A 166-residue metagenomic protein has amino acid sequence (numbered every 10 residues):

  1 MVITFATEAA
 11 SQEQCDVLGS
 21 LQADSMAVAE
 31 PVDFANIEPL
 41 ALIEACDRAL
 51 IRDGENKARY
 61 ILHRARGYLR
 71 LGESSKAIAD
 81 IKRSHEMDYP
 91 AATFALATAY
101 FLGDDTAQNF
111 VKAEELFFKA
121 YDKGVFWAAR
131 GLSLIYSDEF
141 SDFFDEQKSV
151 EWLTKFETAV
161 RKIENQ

Functional and structural regions predicted by a protein language model:
I3-L50: N-terminal leader/linker segments that initiate helical-solenoid repeat arrays
Q12, D16-G19, L62, F94 (+1 more regions): TPR/TPR-like alpha-solenoid signature
Q14, S137-Q166: Terminal, low-structured helical/coil segments at or just beyond the last alpha-helical repeat
R52-K57, M87-P90, L102-D104, K123-F126 (+3 more regions): Short helix-capping/linker turns of helical repeat alpha-solenoids
H63-Y68, T93-L102, G131-D138: Hydrophobic face of amphipathic alpha-helices that form TPR/SEL1-like repeat modules and related alpha-solenoid
